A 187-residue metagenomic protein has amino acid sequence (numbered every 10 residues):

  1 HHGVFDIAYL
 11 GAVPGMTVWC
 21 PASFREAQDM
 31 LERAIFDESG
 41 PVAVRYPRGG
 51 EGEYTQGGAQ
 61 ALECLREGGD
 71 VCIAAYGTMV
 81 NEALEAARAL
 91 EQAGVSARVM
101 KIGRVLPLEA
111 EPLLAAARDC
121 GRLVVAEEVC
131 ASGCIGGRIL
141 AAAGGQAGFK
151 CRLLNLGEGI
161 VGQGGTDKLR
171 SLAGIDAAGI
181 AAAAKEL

Functional and structural regions predicted by a protein language model:
H1-D37, A183: Conserved thiamine diphosphate
H2, F36-L187: Thiamine diphosphate
